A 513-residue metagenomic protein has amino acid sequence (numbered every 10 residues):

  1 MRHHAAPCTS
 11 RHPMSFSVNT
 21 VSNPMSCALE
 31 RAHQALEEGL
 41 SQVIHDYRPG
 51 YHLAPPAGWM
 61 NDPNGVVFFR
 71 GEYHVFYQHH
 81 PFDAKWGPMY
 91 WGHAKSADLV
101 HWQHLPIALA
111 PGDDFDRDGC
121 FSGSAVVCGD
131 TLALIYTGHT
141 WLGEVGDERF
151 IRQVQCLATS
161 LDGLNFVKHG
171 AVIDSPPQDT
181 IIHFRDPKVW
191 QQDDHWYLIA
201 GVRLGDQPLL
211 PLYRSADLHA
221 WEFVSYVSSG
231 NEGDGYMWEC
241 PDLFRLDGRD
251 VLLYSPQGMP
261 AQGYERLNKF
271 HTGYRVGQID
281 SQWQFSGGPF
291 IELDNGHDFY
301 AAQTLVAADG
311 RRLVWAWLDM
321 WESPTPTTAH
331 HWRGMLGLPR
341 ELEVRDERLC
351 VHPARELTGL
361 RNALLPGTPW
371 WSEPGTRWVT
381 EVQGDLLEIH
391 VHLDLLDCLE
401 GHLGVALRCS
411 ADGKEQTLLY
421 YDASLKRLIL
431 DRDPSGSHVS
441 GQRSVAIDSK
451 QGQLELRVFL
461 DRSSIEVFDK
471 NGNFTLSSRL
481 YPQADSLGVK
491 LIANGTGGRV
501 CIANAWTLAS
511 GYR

Functional and structural regions predicted by a protein language model:
F16, H33-S41, G273-R513: Beta-rich accessory regions
F16-N64, D83-W86, V100-V127, G163-Q191 (+4 more regions): Surface loop/turn signatures of beta-propeller and other carbohydrate-active proteins
W59, W86-M89, D118, F150 (+9 more regions): Active-site-proximal structural scaffolding
D62-F82, P106, S122-E148, Q155-L157 (+6 more regions): Hydrophobic core segments of beta-strands in well-ordered, beta-rich domains
Y90-D98, Q153-G163, L210-L218, L267-S281 (+1 more regions): Beta-propeller blade signature
